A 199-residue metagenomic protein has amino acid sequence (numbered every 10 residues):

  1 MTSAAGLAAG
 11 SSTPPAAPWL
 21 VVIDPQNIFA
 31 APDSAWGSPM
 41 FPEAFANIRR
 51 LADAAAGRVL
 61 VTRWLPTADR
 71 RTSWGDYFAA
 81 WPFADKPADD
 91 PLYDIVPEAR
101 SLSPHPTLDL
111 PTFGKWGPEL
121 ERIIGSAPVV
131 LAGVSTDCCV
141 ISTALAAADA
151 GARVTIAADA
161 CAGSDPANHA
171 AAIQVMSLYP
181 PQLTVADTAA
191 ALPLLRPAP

Functional and structural regions predicted by a protein language model:
T2-W19, N47, D53-G57, F83-P199: Active-site-adjacent betaalpha module
A16, D33-L65: A short alpha/beta connector and helix-capping loop motif
W19-P25: N-terminal nucleotide-binding beta1-loop-alpha1 segment
I23, T62, A158: Active-site flanking residues adjacent to catalytic metal/cofactor-binding acidic residues
Q26-P32: Short acidic, Gly/Ser-rich segments with clustered Asp/Glu that frequently serve as metal-coordination loops in enzyme
N27, P66, A162: Short, glycine/acidic-enriched loop or turn micro-motifs at the edges of active sites
P39, D76-A80, A172-V175: Short, hinge-like loop/turn segments at secondary-structure boundaries
A68-P87: Acidic/polar short surface loop at catalytic or gating sites that assists cofactor/ion binding and chemistry
